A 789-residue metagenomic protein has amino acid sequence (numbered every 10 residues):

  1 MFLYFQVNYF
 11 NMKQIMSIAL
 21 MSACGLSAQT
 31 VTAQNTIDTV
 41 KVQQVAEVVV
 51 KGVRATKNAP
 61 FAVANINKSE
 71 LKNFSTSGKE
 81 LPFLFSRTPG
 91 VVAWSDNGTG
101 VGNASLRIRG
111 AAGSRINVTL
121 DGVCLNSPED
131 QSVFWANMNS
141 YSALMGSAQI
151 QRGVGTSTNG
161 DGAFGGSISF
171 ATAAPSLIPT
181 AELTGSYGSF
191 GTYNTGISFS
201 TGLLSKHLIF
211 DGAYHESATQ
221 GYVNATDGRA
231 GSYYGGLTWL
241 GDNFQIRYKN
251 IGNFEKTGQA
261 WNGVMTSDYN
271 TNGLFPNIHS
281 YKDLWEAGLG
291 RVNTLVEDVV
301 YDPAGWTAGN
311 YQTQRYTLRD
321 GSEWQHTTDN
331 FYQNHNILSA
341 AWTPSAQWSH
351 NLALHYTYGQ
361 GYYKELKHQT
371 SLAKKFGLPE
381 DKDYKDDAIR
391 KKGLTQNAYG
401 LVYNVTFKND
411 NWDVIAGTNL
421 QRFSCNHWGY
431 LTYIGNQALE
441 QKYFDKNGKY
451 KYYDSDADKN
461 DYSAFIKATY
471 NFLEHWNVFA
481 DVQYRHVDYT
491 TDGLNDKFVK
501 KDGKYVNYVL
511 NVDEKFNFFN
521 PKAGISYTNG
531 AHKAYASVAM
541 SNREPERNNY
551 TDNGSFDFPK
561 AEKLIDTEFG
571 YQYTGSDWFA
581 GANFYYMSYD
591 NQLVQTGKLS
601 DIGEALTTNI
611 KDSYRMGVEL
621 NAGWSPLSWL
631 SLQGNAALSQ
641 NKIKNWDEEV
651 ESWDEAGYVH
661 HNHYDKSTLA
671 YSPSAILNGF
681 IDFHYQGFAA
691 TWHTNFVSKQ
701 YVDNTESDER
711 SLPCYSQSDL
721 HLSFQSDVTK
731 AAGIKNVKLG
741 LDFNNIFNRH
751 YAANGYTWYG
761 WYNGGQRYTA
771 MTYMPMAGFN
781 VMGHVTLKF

Functional and structural regions predicted by a protein language model:
Q34-N73, G113, F579: Short, acidic, small-residue-rich periplasmic hinge/interaction motif at the N-terminus of Gram-negative outer-membrane
P82-C124, G146: Extracytoplasmic beta-strand/coil segments of soluble accessory domains associated with Gram-negative outer-membrane
C124-R152, A171: Short acidic/polar hinge/loop motifs at secondary-structure boundaries that mediate gating or recognition
T180, Y187-A218, V223-N262, T266-E297 (+2 more regions): Transmembrane beta-barrel wall of Gram-negative outer-membrane proteins
D320, N330-Q369, A373-F498, S526-G530 (+4 more regions): Face-selective signature of the C-terminal outer-membrane beta-barrel domain
S349-H355, S526-A539, K560-M616, G623-S625 (+2 more regions): Membrane-embedded beta-barrel scaffold of Gram-negative outer-membrane proteins
E474, Y586-S588, T608-T705, T786-K788: Gram-negative outer-membrane beta-barrel transporters
L632, Q640-K642, S698-V702, F724-F789: C-terminal beta-signal and adjacent terminal beta-strands/loops of Gram-negative outer-membrane beta-barrel proteins
